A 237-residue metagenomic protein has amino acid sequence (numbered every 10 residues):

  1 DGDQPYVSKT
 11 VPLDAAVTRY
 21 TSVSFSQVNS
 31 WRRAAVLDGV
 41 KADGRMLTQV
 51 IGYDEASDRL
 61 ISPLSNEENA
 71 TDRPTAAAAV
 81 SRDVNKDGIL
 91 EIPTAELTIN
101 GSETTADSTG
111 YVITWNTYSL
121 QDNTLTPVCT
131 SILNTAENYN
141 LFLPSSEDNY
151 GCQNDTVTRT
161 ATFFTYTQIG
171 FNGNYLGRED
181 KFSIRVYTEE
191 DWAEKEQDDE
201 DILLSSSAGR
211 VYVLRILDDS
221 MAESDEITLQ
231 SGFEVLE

Functional and structural regions predicted by a protein language model:
D1, V40-G52, T98-Q121: Structural motif
Y6-L13, I61-E67, T126-I132: Beta-propeller fold detector
T10-V23, E67-A79: Repeat-based blade/solenoid architectures
D14-A16, Y20-N29, S131-L133, T156: Extended non-catalytic domains of envelope/secretory-pathway proteins
Q27-G39, V84-E96: Acidic/hydrophobic-patterned starts of short beta strands in beta-sheet-rich repeat architectures
V128-L143: Short aromatic-glycine motifs in intrinsically disordered, low-complexity regions
F142-L203: Secretory pathway targeting signatures of secreted, lumenal, and periplasmic proteins
L214-E237: Surface-exposed amphipathic alpha-helical segments
